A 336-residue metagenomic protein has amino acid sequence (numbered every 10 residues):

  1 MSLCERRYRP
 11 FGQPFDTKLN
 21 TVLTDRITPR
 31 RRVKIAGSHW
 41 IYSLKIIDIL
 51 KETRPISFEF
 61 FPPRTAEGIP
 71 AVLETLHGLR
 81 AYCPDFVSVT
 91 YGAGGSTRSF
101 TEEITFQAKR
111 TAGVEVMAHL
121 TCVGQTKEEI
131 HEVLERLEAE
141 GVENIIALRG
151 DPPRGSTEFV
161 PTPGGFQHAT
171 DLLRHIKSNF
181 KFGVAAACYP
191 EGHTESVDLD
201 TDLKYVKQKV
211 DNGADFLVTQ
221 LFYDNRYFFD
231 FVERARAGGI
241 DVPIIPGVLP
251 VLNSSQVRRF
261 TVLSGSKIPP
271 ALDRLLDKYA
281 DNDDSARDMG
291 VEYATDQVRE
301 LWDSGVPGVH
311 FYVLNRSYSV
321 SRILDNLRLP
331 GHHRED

Functional and structural regions predicted by a protein language model:
W40-F58, T65, R174-H175, H332-D336: N-terminal amphipathic alpha-helix/helix-capping segment at the start of soluble metabolic enzymes
L44-I46, I69-H77, Y82, G94-V114: Glycine-rich, positively charged N-terminal anion/phosphate-binding segment
I56-A71, M117-E128, A185-T201, K278-E292: Active-site mouth loops of central-metabolism enzymes
E59, V87, L137, K209 (+3 more regions): Conserved, mostly hydrophobic/aromatic
F60-P63, T90-G94, H119-Q125, G150-D151 (+5 more regions): Active-site beta-loop-alpha junctions enriched in small/polar residues
E67-L79, T101, K127-L134, D198-Q208 (+1 more regions): Short, acidic/polar
G68-I69, G95-Q107, T126-E132, P152-I176 (+3 more regions): Active-site-adjacent beta->alpha loops and helix N-cap segments on the catalytic face of soluble alpha/beta enzymes
P163-Y189, A237-V291, D296, N326-D336: Active-site pocket-lining/capping segments in soluble small-molecule metabolic enzymes
